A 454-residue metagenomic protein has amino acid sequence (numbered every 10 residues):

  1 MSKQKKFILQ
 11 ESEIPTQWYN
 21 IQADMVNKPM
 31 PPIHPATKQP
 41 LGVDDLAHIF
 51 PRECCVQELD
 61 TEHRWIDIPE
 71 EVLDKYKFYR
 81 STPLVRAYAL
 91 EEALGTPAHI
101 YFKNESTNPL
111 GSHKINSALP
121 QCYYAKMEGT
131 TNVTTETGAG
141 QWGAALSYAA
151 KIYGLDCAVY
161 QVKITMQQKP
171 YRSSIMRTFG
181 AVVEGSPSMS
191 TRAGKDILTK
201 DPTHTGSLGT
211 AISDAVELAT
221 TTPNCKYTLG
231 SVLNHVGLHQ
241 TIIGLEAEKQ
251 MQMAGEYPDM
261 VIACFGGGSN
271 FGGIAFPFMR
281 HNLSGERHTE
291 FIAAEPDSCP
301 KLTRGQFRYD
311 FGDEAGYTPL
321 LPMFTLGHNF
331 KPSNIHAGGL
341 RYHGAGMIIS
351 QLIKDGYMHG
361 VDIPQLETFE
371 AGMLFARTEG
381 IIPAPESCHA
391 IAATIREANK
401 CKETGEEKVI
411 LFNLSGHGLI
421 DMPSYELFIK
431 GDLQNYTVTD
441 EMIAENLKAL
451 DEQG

Functional and structural regions predicted by a protein language model:
S2-T130: Positively charged, low-complexity intrinsically disordered leader regions
W65-D67, I197-H235, I243, G255 (+3 more regions): Active-site/ligand-binding loops adjacent to catalytic centers
N104-I115, V133-G143, L233-V236, I262-G267 (+4 more regions): Active-site nucleophile and cofactor-binding loops and adjacent substrate-binding regions of central metabolic enzymes
I115-Q121, T135-Y153, Q167-P170, F265-A275 (+3 more regions): Short glycine/serine/threonine-rich phosphate/pyrophosphate-binding segments that cradle anionic phosphate groups
P120-T130, A144-D156, R177-T178, A275-G285 (+1 more regions): Alpha-helix C-terminal capping segments
A125-I164, Y257-N270, F291, E386 (+1 more regions): A short, small-residue-rich loop immediately preceding and capping a beta-strand
W142-T205, K301-E314, M422-K430: Active-site-proximal loop->helix
F265-G273, Q365-G431: Claisen-condensing/thiolase-fold acyl-transfer catalytic domains that form or cleave C-C bonds in fatty acid
